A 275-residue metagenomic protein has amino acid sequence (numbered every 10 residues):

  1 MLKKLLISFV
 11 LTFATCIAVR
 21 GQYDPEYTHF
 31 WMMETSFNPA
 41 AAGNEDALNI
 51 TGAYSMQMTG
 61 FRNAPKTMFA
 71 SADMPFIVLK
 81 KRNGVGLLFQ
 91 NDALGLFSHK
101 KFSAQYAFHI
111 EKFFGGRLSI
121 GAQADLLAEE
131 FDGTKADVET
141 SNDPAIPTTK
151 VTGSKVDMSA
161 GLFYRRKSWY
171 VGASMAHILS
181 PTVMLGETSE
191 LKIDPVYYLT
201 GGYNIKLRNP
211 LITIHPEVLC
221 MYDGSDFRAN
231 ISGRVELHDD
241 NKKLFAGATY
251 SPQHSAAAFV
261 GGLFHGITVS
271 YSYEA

Functional and structural regions predicted by a protein language model:
M1-E26, G233, V260: Bacterial Sec-dependent N-terminal signal peptides
Q22-A275: Subset of outer-membrane beta-barrel
